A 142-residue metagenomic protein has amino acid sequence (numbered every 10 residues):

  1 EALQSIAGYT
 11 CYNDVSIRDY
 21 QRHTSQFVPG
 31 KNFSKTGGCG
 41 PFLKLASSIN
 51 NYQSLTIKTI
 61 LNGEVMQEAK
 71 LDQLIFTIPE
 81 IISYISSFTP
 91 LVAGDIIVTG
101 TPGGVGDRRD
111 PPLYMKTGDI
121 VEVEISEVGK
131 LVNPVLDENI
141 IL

Functional and structural regions predicted by a protein language model:
E1-Y9: N-terminal accessory regions of nucleic-acid-interacting proteins
R18-L142: Catalytic-pocket segment enriched in acidic/His residues
